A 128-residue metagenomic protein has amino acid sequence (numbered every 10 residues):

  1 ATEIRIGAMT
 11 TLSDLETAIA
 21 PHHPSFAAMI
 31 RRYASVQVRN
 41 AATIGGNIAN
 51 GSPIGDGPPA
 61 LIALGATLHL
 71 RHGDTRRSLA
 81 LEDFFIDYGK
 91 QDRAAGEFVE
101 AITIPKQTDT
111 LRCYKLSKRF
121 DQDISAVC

Functional and structural regions predicted by a protein language model:
A1-C128: C-terminal structural segment of proteins
